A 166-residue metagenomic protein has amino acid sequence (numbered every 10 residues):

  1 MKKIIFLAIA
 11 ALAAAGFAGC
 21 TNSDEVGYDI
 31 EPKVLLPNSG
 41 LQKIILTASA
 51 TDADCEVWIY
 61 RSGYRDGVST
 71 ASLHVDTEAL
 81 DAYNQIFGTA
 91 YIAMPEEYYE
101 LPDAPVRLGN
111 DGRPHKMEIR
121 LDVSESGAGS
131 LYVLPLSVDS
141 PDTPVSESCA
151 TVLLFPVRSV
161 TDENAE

Functional and structural regions predicted by a protein language model:
M1-I4: Positively charged n-region of N-terminal signal peptides that target proteins for export
A13-K43, T151-A165: Bacterial Sec-dependent N-terminal signal peptides
Q42-L80, G129: Post-signal-peptide N-terminal segment of Sec-exported extracytoplasmic proteins
I44-T47, P102-L108, S124: Beta-strand-rich interaction surfaces with strong enrichment in secreted/lumenal proteins
C55-V57, V106, R113-M117: Short strand-edge motifs at loop-to-beta-strand transitions and within beta-strands of extracellular beta-rich domains
S69-A82, Y99, H115-S140: Contiguous beta-strand segments of beta-sheet-rich domains
A82-V106: Short beta-strand and strand-turn-strand segments in soluble, beta-rich domains
P141-L154: Beta-sandwich strand segments
